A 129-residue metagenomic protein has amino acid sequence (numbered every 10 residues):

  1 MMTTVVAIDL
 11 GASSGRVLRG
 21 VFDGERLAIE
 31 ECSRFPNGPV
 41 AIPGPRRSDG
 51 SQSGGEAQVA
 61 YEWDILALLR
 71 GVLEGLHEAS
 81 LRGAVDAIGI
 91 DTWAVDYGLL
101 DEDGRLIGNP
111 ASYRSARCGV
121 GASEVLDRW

Functional and structural regions predicted by a protein language model:
M1-N109, V120: N-terminal glycine/serine-rich phosphate-binding loop of ATP-dependent small-molecule kinases, especially carbohydrate
R114-W129: Glycine-rich phosphate-binding loop plus the immediately following alpha-helix
